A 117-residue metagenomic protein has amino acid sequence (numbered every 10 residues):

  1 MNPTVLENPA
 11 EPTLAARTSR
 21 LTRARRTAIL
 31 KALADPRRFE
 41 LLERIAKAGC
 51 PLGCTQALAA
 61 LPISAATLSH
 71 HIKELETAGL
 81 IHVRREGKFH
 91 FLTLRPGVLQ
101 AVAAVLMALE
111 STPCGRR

Functional and structural regions predicted by a protein language model:
M1-R25, E43-A48, R95-R117: Amphipathic alpha-helical dimerization/coiled-coil segments that flank or bridge DNA-binding/regulatory modules
A24-S64, E86-V98: N-terminal helix-turn-helix DNA-binding core of bacterial DNA-binding proteins
L42, T77-A78: Extended rod-forming repeat segments used as scaffolds/tethers
A59, E76-T77: Alpha-helical residues within the helix-turn-helix
I72-K73: Short, hydrophobic-biased segments on the C-terminal half of alpha helices that form "recognition helices"
